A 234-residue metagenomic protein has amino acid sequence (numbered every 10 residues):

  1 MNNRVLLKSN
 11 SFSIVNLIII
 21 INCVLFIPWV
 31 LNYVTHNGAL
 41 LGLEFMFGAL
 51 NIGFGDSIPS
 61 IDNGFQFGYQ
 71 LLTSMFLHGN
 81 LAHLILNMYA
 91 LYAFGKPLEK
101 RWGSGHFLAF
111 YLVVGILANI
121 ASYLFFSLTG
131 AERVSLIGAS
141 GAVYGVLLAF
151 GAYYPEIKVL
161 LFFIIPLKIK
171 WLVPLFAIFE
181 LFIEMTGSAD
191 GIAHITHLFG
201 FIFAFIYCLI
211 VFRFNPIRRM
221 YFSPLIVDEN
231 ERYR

Functional and structural regions predicted by a protein language model:
M1-I27, Y33, G105, F179-R234: C-terminal transmembrane module of polytopic alpha-helical membrane proteins
N2-V5, L91-K100, Y154-L161: C-terminal ends of transmembrane helices
N16-V30, N87-L148, I169-E180: Small-polar-interrupted transmembrane alpha-helices in polytopic inner-membrane proteins
T35-G42, P155-F163, R213-Y221: Juxtamembrane/interfacial segments flanking transmembrane helices
N37-F76: Extracytosolic (periplasmic/ER-lumenal) interhelical loops and adjacent juxtamembrane/interface segments of multi-pass
I61-E99: Function-critical hydrophobic alpha-helical transmembrane segments in multi-pass membrane proteins
A82-L91, I137-L148, D190-F212: Alpha-helical transmembrane segments that form the membrane-embedded catalytic/substrate-binding core of multi-pass
F125-S135, L161, E184-I192: Membrane-interface helix caps and helix-loop-helix hairpins in membrane proteins
